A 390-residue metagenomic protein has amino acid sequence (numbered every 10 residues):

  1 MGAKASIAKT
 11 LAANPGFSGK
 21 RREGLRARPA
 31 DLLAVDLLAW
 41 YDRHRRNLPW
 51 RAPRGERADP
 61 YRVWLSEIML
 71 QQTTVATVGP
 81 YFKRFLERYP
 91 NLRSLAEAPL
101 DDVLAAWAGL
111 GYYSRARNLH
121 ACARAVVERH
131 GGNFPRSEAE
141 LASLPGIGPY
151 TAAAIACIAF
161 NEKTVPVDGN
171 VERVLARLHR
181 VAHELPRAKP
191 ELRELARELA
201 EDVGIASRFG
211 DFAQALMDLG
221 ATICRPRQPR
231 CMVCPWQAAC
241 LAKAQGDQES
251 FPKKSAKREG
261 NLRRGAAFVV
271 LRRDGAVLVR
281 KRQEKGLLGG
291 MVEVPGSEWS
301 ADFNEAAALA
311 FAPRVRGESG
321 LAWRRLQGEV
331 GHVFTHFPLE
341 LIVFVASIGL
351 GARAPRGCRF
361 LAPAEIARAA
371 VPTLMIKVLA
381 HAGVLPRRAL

Functional and structural regions predicted by a protein language model:
M1-A52, E56, D218-L390: Intrinsically disordered, low-complexity, charged terminal extensions of DNA damage-control enzymes
D31, V35-M232, W236-E249, E318: Catalytic cores of DNA base-excision repair glycosylases
